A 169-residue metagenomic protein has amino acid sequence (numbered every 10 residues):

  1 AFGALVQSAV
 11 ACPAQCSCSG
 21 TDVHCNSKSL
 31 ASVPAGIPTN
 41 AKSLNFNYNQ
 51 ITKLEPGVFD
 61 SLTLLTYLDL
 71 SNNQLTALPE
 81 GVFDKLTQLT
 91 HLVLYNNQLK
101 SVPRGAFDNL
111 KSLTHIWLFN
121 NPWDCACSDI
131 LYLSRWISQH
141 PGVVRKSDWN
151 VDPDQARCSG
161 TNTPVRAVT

Functional and structural regions predicted by a protein language model:
A1-C12, C16-D22, N120-T169: Membrane-proximal C-terminal cap and juxtamembrane stalk of leucine-rich repeat ectodomains
A9-K53: N-terminal segments that cap or nucleate solenoid repeat domains
V23, K42-F46, L65-L70, L89-L94 (+1 more regions): Conserved hydrophobic beta-strand positions in leucine-rich repeat
K28, N49, L70-N73, N97 (+1 more regions): Consensus "Asn ladder" position of solenoid repeat domains
V33-G36, L54-G57, L62, L78-G81 (+4 more regions): Canonical leucine-rich repeat
A41, L110, T114, I137-R145: Eukaryotic basic, amphipathic alpha-helical target segments in cytosolic regions
L94-P122: Repeat-solenoid scaffold signature
